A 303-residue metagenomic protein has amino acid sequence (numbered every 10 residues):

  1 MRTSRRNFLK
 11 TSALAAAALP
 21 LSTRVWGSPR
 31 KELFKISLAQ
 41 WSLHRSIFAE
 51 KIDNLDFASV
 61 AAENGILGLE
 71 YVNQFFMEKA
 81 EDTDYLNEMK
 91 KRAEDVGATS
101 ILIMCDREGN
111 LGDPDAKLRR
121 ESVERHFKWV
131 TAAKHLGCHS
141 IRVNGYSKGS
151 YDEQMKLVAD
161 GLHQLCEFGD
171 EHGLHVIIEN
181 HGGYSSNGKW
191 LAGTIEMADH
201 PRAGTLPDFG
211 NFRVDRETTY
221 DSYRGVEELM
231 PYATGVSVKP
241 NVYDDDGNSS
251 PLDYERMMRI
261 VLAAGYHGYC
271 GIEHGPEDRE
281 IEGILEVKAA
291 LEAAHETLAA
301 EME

Functional and structural regions predicted by a protein language model:
M1, N7-S28: N-terminal export signals
T23-A49: C-terminal segment of N-terminal export signals and the immediately downstream linker at the start of the mature
L38, A61, A93, S122 (+6 more regions): Conserved, mostly hydrophobic/aromatic
F48-A61, R120-T131, T218-V226: Short, acidic/polar
L67-H163, D170-H175, N211, Y223 (+6 more regions): Structural motif corresponding to the early beta-alpha repeats
G68-L69, A159-I260: Acidic/histidine-rich catalytic cores of soluble enzymes
E282-A299: C-terminal helical cap(s) of enzyme catalytic domains, especially alpha/beta-barrels
